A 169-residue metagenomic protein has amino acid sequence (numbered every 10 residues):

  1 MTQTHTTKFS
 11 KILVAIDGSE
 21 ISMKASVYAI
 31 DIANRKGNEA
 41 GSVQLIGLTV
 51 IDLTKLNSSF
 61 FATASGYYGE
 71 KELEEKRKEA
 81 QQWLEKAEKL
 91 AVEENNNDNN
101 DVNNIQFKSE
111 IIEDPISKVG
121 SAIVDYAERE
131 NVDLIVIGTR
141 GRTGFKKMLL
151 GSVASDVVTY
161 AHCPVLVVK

Functional and structural regions predicted by a protein language model:
M1-Q3, T7, K89-I135: Structural beta-alpha unit
M1-T4, K8, Y126-K169: Gly/Ser-rich helix-loop-strand patches that form or flank binding pockets for ribonucleotide-derived cofactors
T4-G69, D98-N100: Small/aliphatic-rich secondary-structure junction motif
A15-I16, I112, G138: Active-site-adjacent beta-strand anchor residues
Y28, K78-L90, A122: Short, solvent-exposed amphipathic alpha-helices that sit in or adjacent to ligand/effector-binding or catalytic
I46-L48, K108-I112, L166: General small-molecule cofactor/ligand-binding pocket signal
G66-Q82: A short acidic, glycine-rich active-site loop that binds or catalyzes chemistry on phosphate/adenosine moieties
